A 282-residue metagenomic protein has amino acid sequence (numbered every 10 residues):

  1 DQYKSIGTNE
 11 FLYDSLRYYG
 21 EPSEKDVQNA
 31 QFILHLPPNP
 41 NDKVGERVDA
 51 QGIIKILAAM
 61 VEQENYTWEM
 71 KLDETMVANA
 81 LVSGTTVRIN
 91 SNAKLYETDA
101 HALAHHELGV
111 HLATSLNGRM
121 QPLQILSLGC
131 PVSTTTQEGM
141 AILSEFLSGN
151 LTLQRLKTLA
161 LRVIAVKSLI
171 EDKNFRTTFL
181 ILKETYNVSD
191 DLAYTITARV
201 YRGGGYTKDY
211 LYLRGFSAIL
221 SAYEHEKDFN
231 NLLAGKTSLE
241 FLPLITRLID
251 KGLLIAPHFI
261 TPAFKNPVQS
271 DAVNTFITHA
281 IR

Functional and structural regions predicted by a protein language model:
D1-L95: Contiguous, non-catalytic segments that form substrate-binding/exosite surfaces or channel walls
Q51, A102, T135-E138, D172 (+2 more regions): Conserved structured core elements
L81-T86, H111-N117, S189-A193: Active-site-adjacent bridging/hinge elements
T98, A113-Q137: Post-HEXXH active-site segment of zinc metalloproteases
D99-A113: Short alpha-helix carrying the canonical HExxH Zn2+-binding catalytic motif
G109, A113, N117-G118, E145-G149 (+3 more regions): Hydrophobic/aromatic-lined pockets within catalytic cores
S127-K167, G215: Post-HExxH zinc-binding segment in Zn-dependent metallohydrolases
R155-R282: Conserved alpha-helical "signature site" that marks functionally important helical segments or helix/loop junctions
